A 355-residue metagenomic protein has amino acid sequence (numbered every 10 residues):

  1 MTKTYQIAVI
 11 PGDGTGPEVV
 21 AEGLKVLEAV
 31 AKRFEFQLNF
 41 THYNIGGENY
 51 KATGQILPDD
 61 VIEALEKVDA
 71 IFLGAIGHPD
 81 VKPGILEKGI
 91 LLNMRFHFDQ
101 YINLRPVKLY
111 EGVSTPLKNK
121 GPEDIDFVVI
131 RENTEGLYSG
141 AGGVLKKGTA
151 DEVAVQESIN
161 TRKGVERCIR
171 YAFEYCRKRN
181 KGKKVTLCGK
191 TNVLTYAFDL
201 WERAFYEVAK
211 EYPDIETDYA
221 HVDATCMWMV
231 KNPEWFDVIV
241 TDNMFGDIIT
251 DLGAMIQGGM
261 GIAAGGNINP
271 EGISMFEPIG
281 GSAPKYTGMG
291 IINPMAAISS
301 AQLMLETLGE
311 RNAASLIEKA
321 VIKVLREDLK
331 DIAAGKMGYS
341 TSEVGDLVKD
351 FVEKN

Functional and structural regions predicted by a protein language model:
A8-K25, A29-A31, T149-D223, W235: Glycine-rich phosphate/diphosphate-binding loop of Rossmann-like nucleotide-binding domains
D13-G16, D69, I130, A172 (+4 more regions): Buried hydrophobic positions in well-ordered alpha/beta secondary-structure cores of metabolic enzymes
G23, L27, F205, A297-L305 (+1 more regions): Buried hydrophobic packing segments
E35-D59, M227-M229: N-terminal beta-loop-helix "entrance" segment that forms/cooperates in small-molecule cofactor or anionic ligand
G47-Y50, M229-D328: Glycine-rich phosphate/nucleotide-binding loop
K51-K146, A150-V155, M244-G246: N-terminal glycine-rich phosphate/adenylate-binding segment common to multiple enzyme folds
G112, A220-M227: Short acidic loop-to-helix transition motifs that present clustered carboxylates
G140-L187, T191-L194, Y212, R311 (+1 more regions): Glycine-rich phosphate/pyrophosphate-binding loop and the adjoining helix
